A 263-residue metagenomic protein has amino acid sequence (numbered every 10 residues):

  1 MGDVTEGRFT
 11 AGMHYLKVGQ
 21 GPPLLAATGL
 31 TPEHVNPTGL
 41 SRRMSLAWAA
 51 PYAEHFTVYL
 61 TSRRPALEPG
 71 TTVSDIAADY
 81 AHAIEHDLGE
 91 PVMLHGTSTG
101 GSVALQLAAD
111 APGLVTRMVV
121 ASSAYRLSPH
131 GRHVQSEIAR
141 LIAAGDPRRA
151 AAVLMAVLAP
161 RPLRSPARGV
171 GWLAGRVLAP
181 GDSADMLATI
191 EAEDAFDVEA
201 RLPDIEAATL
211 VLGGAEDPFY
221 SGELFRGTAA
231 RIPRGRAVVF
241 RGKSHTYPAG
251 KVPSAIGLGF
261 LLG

Functional and structural regions predicted by a protein language model:
T5-E68: Conserved HGGG/HGGXW glycine-rich cap/lid loop of the alpha/beta-hydrolase fold
S74-M93: Conserved acidic catalytic loop of the alpha/beta-hydrolase fold
G96-G100, A104: Gly/Ala-rich beta-loop-alpha elbow adjacent to hydrolase catalytic centers
L105, A109, T116-G145, D185: Flexible "cap/lid" loop of the alpha/beta hydrolase fold
P129-R132, R148-D194, R201: Conserved alpha/beta-hydrolase catalytic His-Asp/Glu region
I205, V211-G213, D217: Short beta-strand/loop motif that positions the catalytic acidic residue of the alpha/beta-hydrolase fold
P218-L224: Conserved alpha/beta-hydrolase "acid-adjacent" motif
R234-G263: Catalytic active-site module of serine/aspartate enzymes centered on a nucleophile-bearing elbow/loop
